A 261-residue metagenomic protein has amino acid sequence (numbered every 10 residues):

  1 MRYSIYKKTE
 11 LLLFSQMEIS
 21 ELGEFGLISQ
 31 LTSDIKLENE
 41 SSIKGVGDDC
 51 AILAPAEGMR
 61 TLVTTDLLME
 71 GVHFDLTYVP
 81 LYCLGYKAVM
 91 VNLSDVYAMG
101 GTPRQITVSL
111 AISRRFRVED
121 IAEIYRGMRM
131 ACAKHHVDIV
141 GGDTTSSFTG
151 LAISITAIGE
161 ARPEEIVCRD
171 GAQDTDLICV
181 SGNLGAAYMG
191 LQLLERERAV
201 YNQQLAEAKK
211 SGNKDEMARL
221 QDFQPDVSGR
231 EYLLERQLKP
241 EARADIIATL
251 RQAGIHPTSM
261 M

Functional and structural regions predicted by a protein language model:
Y3-M261: Helix-biased detector of long, well-ordered alpha-helical tracts
